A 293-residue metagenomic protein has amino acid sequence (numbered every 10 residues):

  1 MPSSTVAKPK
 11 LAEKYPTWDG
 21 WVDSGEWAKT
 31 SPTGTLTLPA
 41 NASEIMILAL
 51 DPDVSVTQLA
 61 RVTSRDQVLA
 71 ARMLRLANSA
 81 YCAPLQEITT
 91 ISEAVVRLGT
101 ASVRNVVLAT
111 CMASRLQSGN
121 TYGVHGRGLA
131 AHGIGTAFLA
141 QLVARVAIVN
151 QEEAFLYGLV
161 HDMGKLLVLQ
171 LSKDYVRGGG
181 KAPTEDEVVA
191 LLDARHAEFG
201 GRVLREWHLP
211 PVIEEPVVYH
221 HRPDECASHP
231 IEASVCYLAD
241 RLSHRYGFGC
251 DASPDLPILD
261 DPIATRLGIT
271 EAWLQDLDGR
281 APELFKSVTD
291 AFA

Functional and structural regions predicted by a protein language model:
M1-G178, P183-L259: Conserved alpha-helical "signature site" that marks functionally important helical segments or helix/loop junctions
H244-A293: C-terminal appended segment following the main domain
